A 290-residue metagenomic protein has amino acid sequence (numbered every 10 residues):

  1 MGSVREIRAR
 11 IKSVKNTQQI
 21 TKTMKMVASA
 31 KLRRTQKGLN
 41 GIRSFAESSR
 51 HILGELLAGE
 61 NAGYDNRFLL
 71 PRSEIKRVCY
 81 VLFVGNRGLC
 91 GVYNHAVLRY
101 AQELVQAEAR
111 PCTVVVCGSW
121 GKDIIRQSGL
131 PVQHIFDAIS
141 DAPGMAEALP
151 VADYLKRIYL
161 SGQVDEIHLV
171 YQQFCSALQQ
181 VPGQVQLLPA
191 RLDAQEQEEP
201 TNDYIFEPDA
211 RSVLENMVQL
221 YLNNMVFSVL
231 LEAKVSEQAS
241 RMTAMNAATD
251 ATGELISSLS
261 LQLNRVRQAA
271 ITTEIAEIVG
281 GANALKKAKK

Functional and structural regions predicted by a protein language model:
M1-K290: C-terminal beta-strand-loop-alpha-helix "lid" module of Rossmann-like NAD(P)-dependent dehydrogenases
